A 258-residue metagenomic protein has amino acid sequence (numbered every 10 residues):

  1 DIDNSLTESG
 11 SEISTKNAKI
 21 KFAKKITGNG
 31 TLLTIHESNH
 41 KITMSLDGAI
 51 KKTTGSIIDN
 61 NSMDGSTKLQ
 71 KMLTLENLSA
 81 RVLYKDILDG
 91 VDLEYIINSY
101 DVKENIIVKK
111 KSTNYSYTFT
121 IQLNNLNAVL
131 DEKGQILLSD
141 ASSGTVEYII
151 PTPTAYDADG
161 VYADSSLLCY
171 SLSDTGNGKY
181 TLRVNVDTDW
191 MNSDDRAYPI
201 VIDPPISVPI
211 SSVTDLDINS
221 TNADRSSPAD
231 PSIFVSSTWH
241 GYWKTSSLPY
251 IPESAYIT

Functional and structural regions predicted by a protein language model:
D1-P209: Residues that cap or anchor secondary-structure elements
V201-I257: Flexible, small-residue-rich N-terminal segments that precede or flank a structured functional core
